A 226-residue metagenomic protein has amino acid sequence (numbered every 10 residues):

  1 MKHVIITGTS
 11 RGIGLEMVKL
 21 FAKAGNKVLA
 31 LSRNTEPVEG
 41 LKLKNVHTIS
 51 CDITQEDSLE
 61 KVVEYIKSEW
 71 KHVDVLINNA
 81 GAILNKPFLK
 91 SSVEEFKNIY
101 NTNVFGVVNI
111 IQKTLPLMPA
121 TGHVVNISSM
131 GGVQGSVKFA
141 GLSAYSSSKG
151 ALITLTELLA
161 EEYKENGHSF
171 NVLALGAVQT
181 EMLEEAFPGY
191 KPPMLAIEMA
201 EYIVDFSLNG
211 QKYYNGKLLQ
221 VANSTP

Functional and structural regions predicted by a protein language model:
S10, V18: N-terminal Rossmann NAD(P)H-binding glycine-rich loop of SDR-like oxidoreductase domains
A24-E39: Conserved glycine-rich Rossmann-like NAD(P)H-binding loop of the short-chain dehydrogenase/reductase
C51-K61, V93: The beta1-alpha1 cofactor-binding region of Rossmann-like NAD(H)/NADP(H)-dependent oxidoreductases
N79-N85: Conserved NAD(P)H cofactor-binding loop of Rossmann-fold oxidoreductase domains
P87-F88, E95-K97: Substrate-binding pocket helix/loop in short-chain dehydrogenase/reductase
V125-A151, T156-E157, E161-K164: Catalytic loop of short-chain dehydrogenase/reductase
E165, V172-L173, P188-P226: C-terminal helical subdomain
